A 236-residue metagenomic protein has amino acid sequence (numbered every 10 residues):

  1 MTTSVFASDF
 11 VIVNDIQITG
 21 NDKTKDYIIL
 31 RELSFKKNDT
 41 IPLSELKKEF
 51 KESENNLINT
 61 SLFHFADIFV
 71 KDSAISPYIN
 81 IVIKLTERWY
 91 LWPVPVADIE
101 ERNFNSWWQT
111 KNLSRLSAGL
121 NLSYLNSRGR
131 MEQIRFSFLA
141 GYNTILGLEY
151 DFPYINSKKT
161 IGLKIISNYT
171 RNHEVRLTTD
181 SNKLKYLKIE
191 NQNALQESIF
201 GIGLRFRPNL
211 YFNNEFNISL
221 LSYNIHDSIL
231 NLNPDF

Functional and structural regions predicted by a protein language model:
V5-N103, N121, R135-Y154, N224: Periplasmic polypeptide-binding modules associated with outer-membrane biogenesis and secretion
K84-F236: Gram-negative/organellar outer-membrane beta-barrel architecture
